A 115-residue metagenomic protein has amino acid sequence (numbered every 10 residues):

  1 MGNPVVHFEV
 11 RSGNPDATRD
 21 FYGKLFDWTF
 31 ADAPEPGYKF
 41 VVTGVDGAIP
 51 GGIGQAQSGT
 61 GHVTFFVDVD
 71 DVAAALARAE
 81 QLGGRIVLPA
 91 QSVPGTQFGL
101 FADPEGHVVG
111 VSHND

Functional and structural regions predicted by a protein language model:
M1-R19, D46-A48, H62-F65, D115: N-terminal beta-strand motif that seeds the catalytic metal site of vicinal oxygen chelate
V5-G13, Q57-E80, Q97-A102: Vicinal oxygen chelate
H7-V41: N-terminal first-folded block
V10, A31, L76, L82-D115: Vicinal oxygen chelate
T18-Y22, A79, G106: Conserved active-site tyrosine of GNAT-family acetyltransferases
W28-G61, V108-H113: Conserved short beta-strand elements that form part of the metal-binding/catalytic scaffold of enzyme active sites
